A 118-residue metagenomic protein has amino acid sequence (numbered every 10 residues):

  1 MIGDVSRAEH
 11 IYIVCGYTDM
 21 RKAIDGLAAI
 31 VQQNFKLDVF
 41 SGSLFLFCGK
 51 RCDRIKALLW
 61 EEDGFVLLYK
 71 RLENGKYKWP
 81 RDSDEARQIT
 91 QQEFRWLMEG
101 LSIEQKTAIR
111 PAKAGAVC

Functional and structural regions predicted by a protein language model:
M1-C118: Polybasic/polar functional segments that serve as interface/processing modules
